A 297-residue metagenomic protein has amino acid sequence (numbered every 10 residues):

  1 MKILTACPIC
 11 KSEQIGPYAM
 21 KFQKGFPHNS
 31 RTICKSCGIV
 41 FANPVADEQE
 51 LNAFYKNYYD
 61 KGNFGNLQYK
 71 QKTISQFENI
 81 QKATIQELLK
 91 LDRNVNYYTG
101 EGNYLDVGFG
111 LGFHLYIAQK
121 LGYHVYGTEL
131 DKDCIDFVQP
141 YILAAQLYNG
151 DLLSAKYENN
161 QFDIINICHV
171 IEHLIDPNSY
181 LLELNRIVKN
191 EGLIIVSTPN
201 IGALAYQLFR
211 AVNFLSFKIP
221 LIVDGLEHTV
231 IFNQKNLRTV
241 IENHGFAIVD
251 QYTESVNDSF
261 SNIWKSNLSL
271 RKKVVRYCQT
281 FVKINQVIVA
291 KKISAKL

Functional and structural regions predicted by a protein language model:
M1-N160, I164-C168, P177-L181, T253-V256 (+4 more regions): Conserved N-terminal segment of class I S-adenosyl-L-methionine
E101, G122, A144, E191 (+2 more regions): A generic structural signal for alpha->beta connector loops
A145, G150, E191, I222-G225: Preference for short coil/turn "hinge" residues that link or interrupt alpha-helices
I175-E183, L193-I293: S-adenosyl-L-methionine-dependent methyltransferase catalytic module, highlighting the catalytic core
